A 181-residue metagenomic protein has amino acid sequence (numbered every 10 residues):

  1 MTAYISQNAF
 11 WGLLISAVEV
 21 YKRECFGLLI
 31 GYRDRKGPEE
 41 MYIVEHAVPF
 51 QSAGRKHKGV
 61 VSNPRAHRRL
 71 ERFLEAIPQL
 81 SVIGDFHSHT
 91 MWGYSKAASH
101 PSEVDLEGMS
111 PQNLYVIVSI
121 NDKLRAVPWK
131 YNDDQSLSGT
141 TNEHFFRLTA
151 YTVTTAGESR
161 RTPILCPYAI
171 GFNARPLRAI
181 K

Functional and structural regions predicted by a protein language model:
M1-G84, S88-K181: MPN/JAMM (Mov34/JAB) isopeptidase/deubiquitinase module and associated MPN-bearing subunits/adaptors in ubiquitin
